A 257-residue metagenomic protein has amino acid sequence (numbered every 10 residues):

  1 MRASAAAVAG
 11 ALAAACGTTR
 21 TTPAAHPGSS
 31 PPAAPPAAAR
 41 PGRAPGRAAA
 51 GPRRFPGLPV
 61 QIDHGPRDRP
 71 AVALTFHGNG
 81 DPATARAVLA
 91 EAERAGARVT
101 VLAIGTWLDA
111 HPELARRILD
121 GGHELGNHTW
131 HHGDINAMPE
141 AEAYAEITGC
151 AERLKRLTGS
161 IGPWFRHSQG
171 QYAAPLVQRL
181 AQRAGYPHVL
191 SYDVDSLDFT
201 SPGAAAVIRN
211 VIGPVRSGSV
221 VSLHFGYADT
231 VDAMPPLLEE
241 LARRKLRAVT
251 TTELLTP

Functional and structural regions predicted by a protein language model:
R2-T75, G80-A95, A206, P236-P257: N-terminal pre-catalytic segment of deacetylase/amide-hydrolase enzymes
A37-P41, D63-P66, E93-T106, L157-F165 (+1 more regions): Short charge-dense sequence patches
A44-G149, R153, Y227: Active-site beta->alpha N-cap acidic-glycine motif
A87, G133-R247, T252-P257: Catalytic domains of cell-wall/extracellular-matrix polysaccharide-remodeling enzymes, centered on de-N-acetylation
